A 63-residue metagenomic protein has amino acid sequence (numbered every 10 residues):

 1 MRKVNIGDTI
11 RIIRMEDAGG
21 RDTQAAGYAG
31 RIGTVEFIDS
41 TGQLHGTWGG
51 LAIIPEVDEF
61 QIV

Functional and structural regions predicted by a protein language model:
R2-V63: Basic/aromatic-rich interaction segments and small domains that mediate binding to polyanionic partners
